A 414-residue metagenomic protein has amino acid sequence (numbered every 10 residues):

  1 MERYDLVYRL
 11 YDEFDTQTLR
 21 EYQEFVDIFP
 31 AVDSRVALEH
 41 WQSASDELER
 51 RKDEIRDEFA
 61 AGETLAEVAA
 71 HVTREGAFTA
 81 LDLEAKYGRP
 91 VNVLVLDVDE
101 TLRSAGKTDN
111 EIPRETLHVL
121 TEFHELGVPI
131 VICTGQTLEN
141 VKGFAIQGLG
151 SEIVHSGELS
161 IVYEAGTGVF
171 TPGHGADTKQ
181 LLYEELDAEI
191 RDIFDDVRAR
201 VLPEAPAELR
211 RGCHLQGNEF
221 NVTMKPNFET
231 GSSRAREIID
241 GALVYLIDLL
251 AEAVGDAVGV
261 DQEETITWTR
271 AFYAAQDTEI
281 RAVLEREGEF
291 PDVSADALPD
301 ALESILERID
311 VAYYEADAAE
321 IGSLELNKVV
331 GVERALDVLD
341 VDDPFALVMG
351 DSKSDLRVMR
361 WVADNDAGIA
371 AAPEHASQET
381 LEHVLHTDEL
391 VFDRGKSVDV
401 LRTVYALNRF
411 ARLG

Functional and structural regions predicted by a protein language model:
M1-L96, T108, E115, E122: Non-catalytic pre-domain segments flanking phosphatase-related domains
M1-W41, A207-H214, E219-T230, Q262-I280: Extreme N-terminal leader/targeting regions
R3-V7, Y11-D15, E21, F25 (+4 more regions): Mg2+-dependent phosphoryl-transfer enzymes with acidic/Ser/Thr/Gly-rich catalytic loops
L94-L96, I161, V348: Residue-level marker for buried hydrophobic side chains located in beta-strands that build the well-ordered beta-sheet
A105-I112, D177-L186, G231-I238: Short, flexible/disordered intra-domain loops and linkers
R114-Q216, H375: Active-site phosphate-binding/coordination module
L215-A346, D355: Conserved acidic, metal-coordinating active-site core of Asp-based, Mg2+-dependent phosphoryl-transfer enzymes
